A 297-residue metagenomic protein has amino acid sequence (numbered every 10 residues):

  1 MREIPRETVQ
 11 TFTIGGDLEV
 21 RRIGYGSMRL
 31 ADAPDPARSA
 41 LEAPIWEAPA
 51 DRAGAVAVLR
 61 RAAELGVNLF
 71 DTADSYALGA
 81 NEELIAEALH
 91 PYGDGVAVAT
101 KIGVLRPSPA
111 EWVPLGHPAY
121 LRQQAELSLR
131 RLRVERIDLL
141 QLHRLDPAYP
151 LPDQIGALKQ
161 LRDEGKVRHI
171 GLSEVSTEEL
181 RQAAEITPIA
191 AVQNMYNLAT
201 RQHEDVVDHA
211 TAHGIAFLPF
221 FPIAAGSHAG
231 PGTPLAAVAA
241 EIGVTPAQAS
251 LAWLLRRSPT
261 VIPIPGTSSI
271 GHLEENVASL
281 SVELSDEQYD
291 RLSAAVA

Functional and structural regions predicted by a protein language model:
M1-A97: N-terminal binding-site loop/beta-alpha segment at the start of enzyme catalytic domains that lines or forms
E3-R6, T11, L145-A297: Beta/alpha (TIM)-barrel catalytic core signal, keyed to glycine-rich beta->alpha loops juxtaposed to Asp/Glu that bind
G15, A86-A97, R130-R133, A184-T187 (+1 more regions): Acidic (Asp/Glu)-rich catalytic clusters
L18-I23, G66-L69, Y92-V96, V134-D138 (+4 more regions): Short, well-ordered coil/turn segments that N-cap beta-strands
D32-P34, L105-W112, H272-E275: A short acidic, helix-capping loop that chelates divalent metal ions and anchors anionic groups
E47-A62, P114-L132, S176-R181: Short, acidic/polar
G95-S108, E174: A short, structured active-site edge motif that brings together acidic residues
L129-P147: Active-site groove signature of glycoside hydrolases
